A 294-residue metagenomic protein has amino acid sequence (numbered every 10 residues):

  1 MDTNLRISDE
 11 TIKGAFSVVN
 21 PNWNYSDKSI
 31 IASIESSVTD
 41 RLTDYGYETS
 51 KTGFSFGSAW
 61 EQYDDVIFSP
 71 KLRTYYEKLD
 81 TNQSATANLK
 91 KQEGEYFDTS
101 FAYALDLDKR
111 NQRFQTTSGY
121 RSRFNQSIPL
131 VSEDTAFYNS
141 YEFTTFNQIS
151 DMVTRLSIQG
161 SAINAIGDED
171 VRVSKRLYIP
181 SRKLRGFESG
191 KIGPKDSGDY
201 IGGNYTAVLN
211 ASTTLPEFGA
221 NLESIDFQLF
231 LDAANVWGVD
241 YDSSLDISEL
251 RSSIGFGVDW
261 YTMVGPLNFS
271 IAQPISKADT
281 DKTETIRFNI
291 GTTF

Functional and structural regions predicted by a protein language model:
M1-R123, F146-N147, M152-L156, R182-S197 (+3 more regions): Gram-negative/organellar outer-membrane beta-barrel architecture
K13-S17, E61-Q62, K71, S100-W260 (+1 more regions): Extended beta-strand-rich architecture
